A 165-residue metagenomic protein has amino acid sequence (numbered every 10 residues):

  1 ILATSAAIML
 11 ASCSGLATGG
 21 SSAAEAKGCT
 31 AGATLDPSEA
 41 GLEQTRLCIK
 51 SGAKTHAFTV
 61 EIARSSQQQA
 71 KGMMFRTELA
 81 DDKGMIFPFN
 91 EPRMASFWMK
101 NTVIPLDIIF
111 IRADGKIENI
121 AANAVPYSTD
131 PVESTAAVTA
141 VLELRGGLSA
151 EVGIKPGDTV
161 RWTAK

Functional and structural regions predicted by a protein language model:
I1-A3: Bacterial N-terminal signal peptides that target proteins for export
A6-A7, S22: Residue-level signal for mature regions of secreted extracellular proteins and peptides
M9-S12: C-terminal motif of bacterial Sec signal peptides marking the signal peptidase cleavage site
S14-K165: Compact, glycine-rich, soluble single-domain proteins
